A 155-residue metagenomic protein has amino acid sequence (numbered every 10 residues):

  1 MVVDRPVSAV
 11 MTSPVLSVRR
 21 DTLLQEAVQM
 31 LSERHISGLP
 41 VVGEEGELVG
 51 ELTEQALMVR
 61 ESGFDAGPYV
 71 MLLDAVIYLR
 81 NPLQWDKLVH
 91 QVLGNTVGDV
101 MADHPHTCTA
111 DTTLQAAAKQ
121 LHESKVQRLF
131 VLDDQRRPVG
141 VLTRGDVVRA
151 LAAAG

Functional and structural regions predicted by a protein language model:
M1-I36, V41-V49, L73-Q120, V131-D133 (+1 more regions): Bateman/CBS regulatory modules and CBS-like beta-alpha motifs in cytosolic regions of diverse proteins
E44, E54, S62: Histidine- and/or cysteine-centered catalytic micro-motif in compact active-site loops
G50-T53, M58, G140-V147: Short hydrophobic beta-strand motif reused across regulatory alpha/beta modules
M58-L73, V147-G155: A short, polar/charged loop-to-alpha-helix boundary motif
